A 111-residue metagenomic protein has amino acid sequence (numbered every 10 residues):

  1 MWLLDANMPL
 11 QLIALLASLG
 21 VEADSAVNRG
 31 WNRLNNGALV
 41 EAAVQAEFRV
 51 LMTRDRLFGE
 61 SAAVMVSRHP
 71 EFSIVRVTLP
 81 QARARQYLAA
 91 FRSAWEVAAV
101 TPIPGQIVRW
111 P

Functional and structural regions predicted by a protein language model:
M1-L34: Active-site-proximal, substrate-binding regions of enzyme catalytic domains and RNA-binding/basic surfaces
L4-D5, T53-R54, R76: Small/polar loops that bind or transfer phosphate-bearing groups
A14, V40-E41: Alpha-helical segments flanking ligand/cofactor-binding loops in enzyme cores
L16, A62-M65, Y87-A94: Short, aromatic/basic amphipathic alpha-helical patches
E22-V27, G59-R83: Short acidic, glycine/proline-enriched helix-loop-strand junctions
N36, A43-M65: Acidic, metal-binding active-site segment of PIN/NYN-like and related structure-specific nucleases
E71-Q106: Ser/Thr/Gly-rich flexible loops in soluble cytosolic domains mediating phosphotransfer, phosphorylation
I107-P111: Non-catalytic C-terminal interaction segments of nucleic acid-processing enzymes
